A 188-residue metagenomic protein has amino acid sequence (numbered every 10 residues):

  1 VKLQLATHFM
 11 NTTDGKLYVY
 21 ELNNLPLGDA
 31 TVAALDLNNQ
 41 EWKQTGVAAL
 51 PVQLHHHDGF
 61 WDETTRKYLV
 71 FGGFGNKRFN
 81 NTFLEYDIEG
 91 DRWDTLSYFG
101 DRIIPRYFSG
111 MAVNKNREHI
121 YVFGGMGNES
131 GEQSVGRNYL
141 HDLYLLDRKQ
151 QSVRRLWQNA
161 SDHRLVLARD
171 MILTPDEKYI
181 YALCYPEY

Functional and structural regions predicted by a protein language model:
K2-E21, V32, G46-N76, F83-E85 (+5 more regions): Conserved short beta-strand element of beta-propeller blades
N23-L27, F74-R78, G127-G131, E187: Short glycine/acidic-enriched loop and turn motifs that connect beta-strands
A30-N39, N80-R92, V135-Q151, Y188: Beta-propeller blade signature
Q40-A48, E89-R102, R148-H163: Blade-edge beta-strand/turn elements of extracellular beta-propeller and related beta-sheet repeat scaffolds
E89, R117, M126-N128, K149 (+1 more regions): Short loop/turn segments at secondary-structure transitions that flank enzyme active sites
Q133-G136, L156: Short acidic alpha-helical/loop segments enriched in Asp/Glu that coordinate divalent cations
